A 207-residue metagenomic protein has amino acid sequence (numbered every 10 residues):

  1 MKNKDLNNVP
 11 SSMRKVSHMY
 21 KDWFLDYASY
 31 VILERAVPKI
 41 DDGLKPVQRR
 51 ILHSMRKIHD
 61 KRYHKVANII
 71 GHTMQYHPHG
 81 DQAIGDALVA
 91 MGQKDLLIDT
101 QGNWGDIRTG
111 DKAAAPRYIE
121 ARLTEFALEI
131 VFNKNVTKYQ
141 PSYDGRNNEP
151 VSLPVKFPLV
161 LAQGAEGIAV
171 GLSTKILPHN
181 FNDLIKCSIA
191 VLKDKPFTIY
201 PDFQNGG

Functional and structural regions predicted by a protein language model:
M1-G207: Catalytic phosphate-handling regions of large nucleic-acid enzymes and associated NTPases
